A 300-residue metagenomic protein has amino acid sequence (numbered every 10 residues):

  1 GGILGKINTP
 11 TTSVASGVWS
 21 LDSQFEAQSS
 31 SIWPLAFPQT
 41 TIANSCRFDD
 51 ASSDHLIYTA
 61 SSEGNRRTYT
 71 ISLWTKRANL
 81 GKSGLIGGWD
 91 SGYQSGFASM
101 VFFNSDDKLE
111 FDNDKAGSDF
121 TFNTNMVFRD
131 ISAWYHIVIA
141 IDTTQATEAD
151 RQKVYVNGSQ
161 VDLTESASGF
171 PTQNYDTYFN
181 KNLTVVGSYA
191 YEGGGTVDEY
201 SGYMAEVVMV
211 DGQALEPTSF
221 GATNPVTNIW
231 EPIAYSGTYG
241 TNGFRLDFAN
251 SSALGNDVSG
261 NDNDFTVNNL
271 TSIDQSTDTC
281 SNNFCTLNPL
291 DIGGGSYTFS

Functional and structural regions predicted by a protein language model:
G1-N44, A51-S52, A146-E148, K153 (+3 more regions): Extended recognition patches within non-cytosolic domains
T12-R67, D106-D119, N182-L183, S272-S300: Low-complexity, glycine/proline/serine-rich flexible segments
S52-E110, Q145-E148, Q213-T218: Extracellular glycan-recognition modules
T59-S61, N123-R129, Y175: Beta-strand-rich interaction surfaces with strong enrichment in secreted/lumenal proteins
L73, S132-T143, V154: Short tryptophan-centered beta-strand motifs in secreted/extracellular beta-sheet-rich domains of glycan-recognition
D112-H136: Short, aromatic/His-centered strand-loop micro-motif at the edge of beta-sheets
V156-N182, W230: Short, solvent-exposed beta-strand-to-loop segments that form ligand-recognition rims of beta-rich domains
D176-M204: Extracellular glycan-interaction patches encoded by glycine-rich segments
